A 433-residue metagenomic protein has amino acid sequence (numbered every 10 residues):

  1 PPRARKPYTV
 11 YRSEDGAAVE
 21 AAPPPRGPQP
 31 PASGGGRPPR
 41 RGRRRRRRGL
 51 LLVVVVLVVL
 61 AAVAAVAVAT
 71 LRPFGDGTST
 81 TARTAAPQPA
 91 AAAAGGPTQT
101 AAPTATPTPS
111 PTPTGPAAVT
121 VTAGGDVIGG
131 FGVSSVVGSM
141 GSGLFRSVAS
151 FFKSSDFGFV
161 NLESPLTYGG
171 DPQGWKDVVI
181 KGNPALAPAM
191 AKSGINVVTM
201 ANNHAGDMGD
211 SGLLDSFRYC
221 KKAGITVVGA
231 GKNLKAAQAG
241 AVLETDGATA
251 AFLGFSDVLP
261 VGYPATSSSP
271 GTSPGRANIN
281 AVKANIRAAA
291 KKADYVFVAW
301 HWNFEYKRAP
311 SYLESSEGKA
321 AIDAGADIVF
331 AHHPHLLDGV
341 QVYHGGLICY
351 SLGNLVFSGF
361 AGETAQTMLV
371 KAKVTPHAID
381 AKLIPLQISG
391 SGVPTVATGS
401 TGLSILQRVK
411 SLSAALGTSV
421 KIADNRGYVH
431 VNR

Functional and structural regions predicted by a protein language model:
P1-R43: N-terminal targeting leaders characterized by basic, low-complexity, disordered sequences that direct proteins
R3, Y8, L51-G75, A90 (+1 more regions): Acidic, metal/ion-coordinating pockets
A21, A32, T80-A82, T100-A101: Intrinsically disordered, low-complexity segments enriched in serine/threonine/proline/glycine and often basic
R37-L57: N-terminal export and membrane-targeting signals
P73-A86: Ser/Thr/Pro/Gly-rich low-complexity linker/stalk segments immediately outside membranes or between
